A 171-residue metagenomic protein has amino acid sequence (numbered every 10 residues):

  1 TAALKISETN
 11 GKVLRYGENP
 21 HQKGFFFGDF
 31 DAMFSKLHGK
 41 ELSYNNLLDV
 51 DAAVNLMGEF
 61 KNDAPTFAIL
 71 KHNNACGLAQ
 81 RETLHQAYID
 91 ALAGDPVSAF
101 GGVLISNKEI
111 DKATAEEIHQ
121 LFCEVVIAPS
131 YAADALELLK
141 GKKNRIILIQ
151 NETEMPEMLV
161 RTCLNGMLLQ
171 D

Functional and structural regions predicted by a protein language model:
T1-L138, K142-D171: Active-site loops and adjacent core secondary-structure elements that bind or stabilize anionic groups
